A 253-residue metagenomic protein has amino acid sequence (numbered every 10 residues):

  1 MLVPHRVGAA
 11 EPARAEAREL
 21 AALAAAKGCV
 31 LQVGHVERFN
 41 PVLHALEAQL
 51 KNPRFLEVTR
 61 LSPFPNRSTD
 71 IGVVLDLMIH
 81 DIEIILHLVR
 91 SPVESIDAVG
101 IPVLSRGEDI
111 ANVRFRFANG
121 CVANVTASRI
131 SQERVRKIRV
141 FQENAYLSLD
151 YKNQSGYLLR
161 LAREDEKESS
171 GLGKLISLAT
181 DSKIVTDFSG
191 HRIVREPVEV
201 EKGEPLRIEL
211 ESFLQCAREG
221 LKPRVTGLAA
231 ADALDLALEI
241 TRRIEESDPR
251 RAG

Functional and structural regions predicted by a protein language model:
M1-H35: Beta-strand-loop-alpha-helix segment that lines the small-molecule cofactor/substrate pocket of alpha/beta enzymes
P4-R6, Q32, E57, N124 (+1 more regions): Structural detector of well-ordered beta-strand residues that form the stable sheet scaffold of enzyme domains
A17, F39-L43, D81-I82, R207-E211 (+1 more regions): A general structural signal for well-ordered alpha-helical segments in protein cores
Q32-H35, L56-T59, A98: Short glycine/serine/threonine-enriched helix-capping/active-site loop that flanks the nucleotide-sugar donor pocket
N40-L61: Rossmann-like NAD(P)H-binding beta-loop-alpha module
P65-F141, Y151-N153, L228: Rossmann-like dinucleotide-binding domain that binds NAD(P)(H)
V103, A123-I208, T226: NAD(P)-dinucleotide binding in Rossmann-like oxidoreductases
V198-V200, I208-G253: C-terminal helix-rich "cap/oligomerization" subdomain common to oxidoreductases
